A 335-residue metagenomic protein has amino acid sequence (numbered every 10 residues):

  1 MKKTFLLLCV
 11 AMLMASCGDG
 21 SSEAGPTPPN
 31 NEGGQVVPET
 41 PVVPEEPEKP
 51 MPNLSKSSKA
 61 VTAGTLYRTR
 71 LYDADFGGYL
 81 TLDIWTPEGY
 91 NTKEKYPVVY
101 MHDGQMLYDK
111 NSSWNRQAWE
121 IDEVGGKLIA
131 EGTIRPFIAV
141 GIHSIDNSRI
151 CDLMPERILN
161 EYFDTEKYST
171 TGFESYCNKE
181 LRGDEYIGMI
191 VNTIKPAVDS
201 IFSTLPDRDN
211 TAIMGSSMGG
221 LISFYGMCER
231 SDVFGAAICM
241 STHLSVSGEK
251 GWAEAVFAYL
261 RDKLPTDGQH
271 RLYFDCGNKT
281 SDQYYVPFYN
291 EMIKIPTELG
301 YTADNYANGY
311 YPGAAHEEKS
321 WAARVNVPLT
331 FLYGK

Functional and structural regions predicted by a protein language model:
M1-T4: Positively charged n-region of N-terminal signal peptides that target proteins for export
L6-C9: Sec-dependent N-terminal signal peptides
L13-S16: C-terminal motif of bacterial Sec signal peptides marking the signal peptidase cleavage site
G18-S21: Bacterial signal peptide processing site
E23-P47: Ser/Thr-rich, Pro/Gly/Ala-heavy low-complexity intrinsically disordered linkers and tails of secreted extracellular
P44-K335: Non-catalytic cap/lid and distal C-terminal segments of serine-dependent acyl enzymes
